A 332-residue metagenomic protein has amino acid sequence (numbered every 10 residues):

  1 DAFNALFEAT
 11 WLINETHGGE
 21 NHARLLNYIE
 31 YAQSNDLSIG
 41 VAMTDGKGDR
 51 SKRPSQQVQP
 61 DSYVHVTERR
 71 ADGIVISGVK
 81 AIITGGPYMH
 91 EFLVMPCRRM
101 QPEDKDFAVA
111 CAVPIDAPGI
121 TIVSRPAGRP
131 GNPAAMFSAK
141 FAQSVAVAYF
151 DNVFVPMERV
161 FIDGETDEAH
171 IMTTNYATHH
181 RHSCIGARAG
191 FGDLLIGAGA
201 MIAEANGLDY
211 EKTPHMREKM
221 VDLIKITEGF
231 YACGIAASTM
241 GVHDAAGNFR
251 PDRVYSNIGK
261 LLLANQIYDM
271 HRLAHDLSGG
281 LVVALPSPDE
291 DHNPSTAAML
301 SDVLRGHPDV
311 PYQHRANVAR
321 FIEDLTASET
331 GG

Functional and structural regions predicted by a protein language model:
D1-I39, G85, E91: Internal helix-loop-helix
L26-I29, S51-Q56, P60-H65: Beta-sandwich/jelly-roll carbohydrate-recognition scaffolds of carbohydrate-active enzymes
D36-D49: A short, Trp-centered hydrophobic/proline-enriched beta-strand micro-motif
L37-I39, D72, H90-F92, F107-C111 (+2 more regions): Structural beta-strand/beta-sheet cores of well-ordered domains, especially the beta-sheet scaffolds that support
V79, I83-G131: A short core secondary-structure module
N132-I226: Glycine-rich beta->alpha junctions and the first turn(s) of the following alpha-helix
F191-D269: Long, well-ordered mid-to-C-terminal structural blocks that present hydrophobic/aromatic surfaces
V254-G332: Alpha-helix capping/hinge segments and adjacent helical runs
